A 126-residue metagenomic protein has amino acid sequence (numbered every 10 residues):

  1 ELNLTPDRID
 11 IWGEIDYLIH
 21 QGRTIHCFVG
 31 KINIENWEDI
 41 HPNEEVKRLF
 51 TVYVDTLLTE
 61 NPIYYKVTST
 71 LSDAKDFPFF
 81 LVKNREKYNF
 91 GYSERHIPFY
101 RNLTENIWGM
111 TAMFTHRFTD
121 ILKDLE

Functional and structural regions predicted by a protein language model:
E1-I107, F114-E126: Unchanged
